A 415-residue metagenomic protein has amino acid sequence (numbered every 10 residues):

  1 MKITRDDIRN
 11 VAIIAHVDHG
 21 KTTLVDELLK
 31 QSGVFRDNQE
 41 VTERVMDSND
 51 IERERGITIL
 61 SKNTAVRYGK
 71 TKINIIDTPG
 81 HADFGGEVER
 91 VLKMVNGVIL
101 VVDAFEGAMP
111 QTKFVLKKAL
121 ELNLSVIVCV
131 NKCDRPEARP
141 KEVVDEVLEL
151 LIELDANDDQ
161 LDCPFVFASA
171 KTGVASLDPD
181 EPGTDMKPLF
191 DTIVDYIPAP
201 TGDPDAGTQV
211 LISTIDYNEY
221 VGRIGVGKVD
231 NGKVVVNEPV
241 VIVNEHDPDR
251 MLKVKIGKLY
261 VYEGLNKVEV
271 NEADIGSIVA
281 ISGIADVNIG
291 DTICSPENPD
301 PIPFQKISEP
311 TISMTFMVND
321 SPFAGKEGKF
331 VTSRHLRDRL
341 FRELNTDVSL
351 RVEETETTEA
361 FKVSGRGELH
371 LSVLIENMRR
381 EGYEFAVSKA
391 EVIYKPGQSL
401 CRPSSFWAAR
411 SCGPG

Functional and structural regions predicted by a protein language model:
M1-T4, V34-S61, F84, L150-D162 (+8 more regions): Active-site phosphate-binding and catalytic loops of NTP-dependent enzymes
M1-V102, E106, E146, I215-N218: P-loop NTPase switch module centered on the Walker A-proximal segment
A12, C129-E137, T172-V174, D178-P182 (+2 more regions): Conserved short loop/turn motifs at secondary-structure junctions
D18, L24, G56, I75-D77 (+12 more regions): Residue-level signature of catalytic and energy-coupling elements of molecular machines, predominantly ATP/GTP-dependent
G107-N123, V144-V147: Amphipathic helical hotspot of TIR/SEFIR-family domains
S125, R135-P198: Canonical P-loop GTPase G-domain recognition
D162, D191-D195, G225-G415: Accessory interaction regions appended to the cores of large information-processing enzymes
K171, T184-V226, D230-V234: Accessory interdomain/linker segments of ATP-dependent helicases and helicase-like nucleic-acid enzymes that mediate
